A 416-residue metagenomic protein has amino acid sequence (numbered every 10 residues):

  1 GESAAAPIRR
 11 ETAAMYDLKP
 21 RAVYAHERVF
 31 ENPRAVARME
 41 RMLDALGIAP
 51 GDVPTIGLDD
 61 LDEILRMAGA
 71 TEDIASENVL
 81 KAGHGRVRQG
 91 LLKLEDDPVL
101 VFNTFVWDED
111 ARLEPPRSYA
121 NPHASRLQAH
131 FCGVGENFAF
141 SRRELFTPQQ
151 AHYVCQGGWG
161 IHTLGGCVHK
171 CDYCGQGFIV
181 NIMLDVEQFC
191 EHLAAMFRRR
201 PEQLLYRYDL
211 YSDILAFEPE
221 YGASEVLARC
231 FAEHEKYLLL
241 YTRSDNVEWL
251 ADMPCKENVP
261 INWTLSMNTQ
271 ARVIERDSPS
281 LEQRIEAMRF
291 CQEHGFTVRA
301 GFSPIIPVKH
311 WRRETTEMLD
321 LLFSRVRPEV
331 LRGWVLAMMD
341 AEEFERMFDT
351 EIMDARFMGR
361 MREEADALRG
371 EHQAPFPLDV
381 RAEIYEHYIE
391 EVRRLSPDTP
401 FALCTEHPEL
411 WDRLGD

Functional and structural regions predicted by a protein language model:
P7-G157: Flexible, acidic/Gly-rich N-terminal and inter-domain linker regions that tether and position cofactor-handling modules
G133-Y153, G157-W159, D172-N262: Conserved Radical SAM active-site core
Y206-Y208, L238-L240, I261-W263, V298-F302 (+2 more regions): Hydrophobic faces of well-ordered beta-strands that scaffold small-molecule active sites in alpha/beta enzyme cores
D213-A216, D245-E248, P260-S278, P304-V308 (+2 more regions): Conserved radical SAM core fold
W249, P254-N268, P328-A337, R356-R362: Non-cysteine beta-strand/loop elements that form the S-adenosyl-L-methionine
I274-E275, I306-W311, V330-Q373, P408-L414: Flexible glycine/acidic-rich beta-alpha junction loops that bind and position SAM and/or redox cofactors in anaerobic
R284-E343, L395-S396, A402: Conserved C-terminal portion of the radical SAM core fold that forms the substrate/S-adenosylmethionine-binding
E363-D416: A cross-taxonomic marker for long C-terminal extensions/tails that follow the last structured domain
